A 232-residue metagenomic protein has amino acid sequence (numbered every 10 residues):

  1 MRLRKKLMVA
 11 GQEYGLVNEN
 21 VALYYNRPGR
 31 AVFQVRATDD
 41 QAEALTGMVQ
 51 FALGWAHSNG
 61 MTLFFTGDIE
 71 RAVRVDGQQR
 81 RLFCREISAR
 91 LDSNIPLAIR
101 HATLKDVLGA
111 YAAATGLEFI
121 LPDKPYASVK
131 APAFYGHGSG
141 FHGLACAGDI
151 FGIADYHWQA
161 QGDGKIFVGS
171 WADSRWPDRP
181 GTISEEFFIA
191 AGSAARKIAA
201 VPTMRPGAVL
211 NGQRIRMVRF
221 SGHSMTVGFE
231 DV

Functional and structural regions predicted by a protein language model:
M1-A89, I198, Q213, M217-V232: Assembly/oligomerization scaffold segments
R2-P28, A112-L117, D163-I189: Short beta-strand/loop turn elements enriched in aromatics
F33, I99-F119, Y135-A160, G207: Amphipathic, non-transmembrane alpha-helical segments in extracytoplasmic/periplasmic proteins
A44, T62, I150-G152, T203: Short solvent-exposed loop/turn micro-motifs enriched in small/polar/acidic residues
V75-D76, V107-A114, P122-V129, Q161-D163 (+1 more regions): Noncatalytic linker/hinge segments flanking ATPase motor cores
Q79-R80, C84-I87, D123-S193: Short beta-strand-centered interaction patches in the first periplasmic/extracellular domains of large envelope
A89-A102, Y126-P132: Short acidic, glycine/Ser/Thr-rich loop/turn "cap" segments at secondary-structure junctions
S93-A102, G169-V209: Surface-exposed, non-catalytic interaction/assembly patches
